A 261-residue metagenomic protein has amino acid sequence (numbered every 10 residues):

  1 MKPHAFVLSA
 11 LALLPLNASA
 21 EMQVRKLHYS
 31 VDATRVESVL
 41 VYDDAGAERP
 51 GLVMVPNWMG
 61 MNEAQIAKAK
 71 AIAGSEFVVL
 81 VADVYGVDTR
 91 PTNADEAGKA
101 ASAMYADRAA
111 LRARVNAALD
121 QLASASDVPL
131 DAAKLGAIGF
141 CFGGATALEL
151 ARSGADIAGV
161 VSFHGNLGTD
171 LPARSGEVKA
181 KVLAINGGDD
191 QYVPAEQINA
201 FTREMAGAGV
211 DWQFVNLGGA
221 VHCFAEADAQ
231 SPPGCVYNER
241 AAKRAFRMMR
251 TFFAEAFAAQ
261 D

Functional and structural regions predicted by a protein language model:
K26-D127, F224-P232: Serine-hydrolase catalytic machinery in alpha/beta-hydrolase-like enzymes
V39, A206-D261: C-terminal catalytic histidine-bearing segment of alpha/beta-hydrolase fold enzymes
K68, P194-E204: Short alpha-helix in the alpha/beta-hydrolase fold that links the catalytic acid
V128-F140: Alpha/beta-hydrolase fold nucleophile elbow
A137-G139, F163, I185: Short beta-strand immediately N-terminal to the catalytic nucleophile in serine-hydrolase-like folds
G139-G143, A147: Gly/Ala-rich beta-loop-alpha elbow adjacent to hydrolase catalytic centers
D156-N166: A conserved short beta-strand
V178, A184-N186, D190: Short beta-strand/loop motif that positions the catalytic acidic residue of the alpha/beta-hydrolase fold
